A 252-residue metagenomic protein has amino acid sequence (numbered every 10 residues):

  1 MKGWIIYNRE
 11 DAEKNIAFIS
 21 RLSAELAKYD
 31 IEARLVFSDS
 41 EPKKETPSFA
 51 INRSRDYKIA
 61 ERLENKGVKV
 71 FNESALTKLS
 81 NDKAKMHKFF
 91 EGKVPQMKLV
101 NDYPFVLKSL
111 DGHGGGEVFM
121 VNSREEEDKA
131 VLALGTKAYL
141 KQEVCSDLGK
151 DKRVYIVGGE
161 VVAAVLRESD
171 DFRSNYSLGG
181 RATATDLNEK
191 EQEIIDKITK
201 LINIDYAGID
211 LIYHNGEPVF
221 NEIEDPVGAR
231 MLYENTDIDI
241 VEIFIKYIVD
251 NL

Functional and structural regions predicted by a protein language model:
W4-Q96: Conserved N-proximal alpha/beta basic substrate-recognition cap immediately N-terminal to, or forming the N-lobe
F37-S38, N72, N101, N122 (+1 more regions): Short loop/edge segments at beta-strand edges and connector loops that shape dinucleotide/nucleotide cofactor-binding
P47-I51, K108, V154-I156, E217-M231: A short beta-strand motif that forms the metal-chelation/ATP-contact edge of phosphoryl-transfer active sites
R55-Y57, L110-G112, P226: Short glycine-rich anion-binding loops that position phosphate/pyrophosphate groups of nucleotides and phosphorylated
V94-S109: Rossmann-like NAD(P)H-binding beta-loop-alpha module
F105, V162-A163, A207, V219-E222: Protein kinase-like catalytic core scaffold
F119-I202: Phosphate-binding site of ATP-dependent enzymes
R173-F220, M231-L232, I240-L252: A long amphipathic alpha-helix within ATP-dependent nucleotide-binding catalytic cores
